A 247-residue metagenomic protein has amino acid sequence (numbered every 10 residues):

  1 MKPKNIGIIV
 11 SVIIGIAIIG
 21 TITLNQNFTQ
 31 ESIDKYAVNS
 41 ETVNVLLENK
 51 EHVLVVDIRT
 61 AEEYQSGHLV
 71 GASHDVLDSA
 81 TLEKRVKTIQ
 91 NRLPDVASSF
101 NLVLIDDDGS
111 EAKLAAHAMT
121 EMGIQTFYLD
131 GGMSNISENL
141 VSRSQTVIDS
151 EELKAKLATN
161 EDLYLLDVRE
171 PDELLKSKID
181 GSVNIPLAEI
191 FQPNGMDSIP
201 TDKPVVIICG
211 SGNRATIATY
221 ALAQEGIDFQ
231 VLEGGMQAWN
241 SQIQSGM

Functional and structural regions predicted by a protein language model:
K2-T42, N49, V53, A61-Y164 (+2 more regions): Rhodanese-like catalytic fold shared by cysteine-dependent sulfurtransferases and DSP/PTP-type phosphatases
